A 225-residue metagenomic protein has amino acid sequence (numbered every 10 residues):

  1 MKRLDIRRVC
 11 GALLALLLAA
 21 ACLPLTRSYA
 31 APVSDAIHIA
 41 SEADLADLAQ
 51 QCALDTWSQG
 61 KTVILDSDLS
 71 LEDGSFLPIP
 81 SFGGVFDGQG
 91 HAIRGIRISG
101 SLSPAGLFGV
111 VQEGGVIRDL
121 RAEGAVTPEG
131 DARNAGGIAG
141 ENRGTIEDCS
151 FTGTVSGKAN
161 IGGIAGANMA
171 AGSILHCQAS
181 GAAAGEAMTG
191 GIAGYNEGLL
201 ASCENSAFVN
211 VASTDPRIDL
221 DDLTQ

Functional and structural regions predicted by a protein language model:
M1-K2, Q225: Accessible peptide chain termini
K2-L13: Bacterial N-terminal signal peptides that target proteins for export
A12-P24: Bacterial N-terminal signal peptides
Y29-Q225: Surface-exposed repetitive/solenoidal architectures
